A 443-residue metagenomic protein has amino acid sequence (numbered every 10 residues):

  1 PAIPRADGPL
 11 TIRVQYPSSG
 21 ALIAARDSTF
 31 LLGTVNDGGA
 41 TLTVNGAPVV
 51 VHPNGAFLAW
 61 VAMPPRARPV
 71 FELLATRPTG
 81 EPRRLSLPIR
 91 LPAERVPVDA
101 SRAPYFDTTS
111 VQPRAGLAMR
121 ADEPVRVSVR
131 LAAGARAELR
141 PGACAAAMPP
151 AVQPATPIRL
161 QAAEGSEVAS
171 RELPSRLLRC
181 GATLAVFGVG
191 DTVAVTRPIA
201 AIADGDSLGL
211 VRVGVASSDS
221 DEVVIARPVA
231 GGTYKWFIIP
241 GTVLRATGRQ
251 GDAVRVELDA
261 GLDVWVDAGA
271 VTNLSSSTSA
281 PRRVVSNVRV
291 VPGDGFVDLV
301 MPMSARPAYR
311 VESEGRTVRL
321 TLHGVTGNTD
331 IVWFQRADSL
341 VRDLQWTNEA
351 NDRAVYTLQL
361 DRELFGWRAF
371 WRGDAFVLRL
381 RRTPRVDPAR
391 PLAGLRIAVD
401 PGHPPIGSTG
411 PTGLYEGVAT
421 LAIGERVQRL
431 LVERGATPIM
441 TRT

Functional and structural regions predicted by a protein language model:
A2-F30, T34, A103, D107-R120: Predominantly extracytoplasmic/ectodomain segments of secreted and cell-surface proteins
L32, W60-G142, A151-R396: Signal-peptide-cleaved, periplasmic/extracellular N-terminal interaction regions immediately downstream of the signal
V35, L131, P401: Short beta-strand/turn micro-motifs composed of small residues that flank or help shape donor/cofactor-binding pockets
V35-P48, R136-A145: Change to "...patches in solvent-exposed regions of secreted, membrane-anchored, or virion-exposed structural
P48-G55, W236-F237: Short beta-strand segments within Ig-like beta-sandwich modules, predominantly Fibronectin type-III
G55-A59, C144, T441: Residue-level detection of beta-strand scaffold positions
R382-T443: Active-site histidine-acidic residue metal-binding/catalytic motifs, centered on HxH/HExxH-like signatures
